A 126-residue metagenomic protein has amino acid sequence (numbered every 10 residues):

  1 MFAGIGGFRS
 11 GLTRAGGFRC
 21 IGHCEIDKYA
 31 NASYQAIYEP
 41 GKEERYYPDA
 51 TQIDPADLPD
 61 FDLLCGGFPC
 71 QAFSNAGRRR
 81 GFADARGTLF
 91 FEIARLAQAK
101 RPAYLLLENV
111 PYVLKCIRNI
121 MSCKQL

Functional and structural regions predicted by a protein language model:
M1-L126: Conserved active-site and SAM-binding loop architecture of S-adenosyl-L-methionine-dependent nucleic-acid
